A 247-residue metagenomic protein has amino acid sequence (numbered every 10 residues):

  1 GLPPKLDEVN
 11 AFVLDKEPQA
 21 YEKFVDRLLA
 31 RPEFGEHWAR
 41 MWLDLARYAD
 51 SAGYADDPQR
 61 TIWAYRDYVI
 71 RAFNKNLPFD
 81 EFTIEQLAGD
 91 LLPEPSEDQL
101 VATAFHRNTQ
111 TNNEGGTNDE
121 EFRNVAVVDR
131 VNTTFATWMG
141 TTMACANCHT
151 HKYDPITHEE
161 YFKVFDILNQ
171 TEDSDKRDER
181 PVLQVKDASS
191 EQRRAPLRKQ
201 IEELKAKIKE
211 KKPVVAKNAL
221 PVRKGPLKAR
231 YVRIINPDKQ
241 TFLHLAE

Functional and structural regions predicted by a protein language model:
L2-D187: Short, structured secondary-structure elements that scaffold catalytic or ligand/cofactor-binding regions
D26, F165, R180, R194 (+2 more regions): Generic N-terminal initiation segments characterized by hydrophobic and/or small/turn-forming residues
D80-F82, E121-F122, W138-T141, E210 (+2 more regions): Short linear motifs at secondary-structure transitions and domain/linker junctions
R123, D187, E191, R198 (+1 more regions): Helix-centric, low-specificity signal for extended rod-like, repetitive segments
T133, L183, L197, P226 (+1 more regions): Sequence-pattern detector for short linear motifs and compositional/periodic biases rather than a specific fold
L183-V215: Long, non-membrane, amphipathic alpha-helices that form coiled-coils
E203-A206, V214-E247: Aromatic, loop-rich ligand-recognition surfaces of beta-strand-rich domains
